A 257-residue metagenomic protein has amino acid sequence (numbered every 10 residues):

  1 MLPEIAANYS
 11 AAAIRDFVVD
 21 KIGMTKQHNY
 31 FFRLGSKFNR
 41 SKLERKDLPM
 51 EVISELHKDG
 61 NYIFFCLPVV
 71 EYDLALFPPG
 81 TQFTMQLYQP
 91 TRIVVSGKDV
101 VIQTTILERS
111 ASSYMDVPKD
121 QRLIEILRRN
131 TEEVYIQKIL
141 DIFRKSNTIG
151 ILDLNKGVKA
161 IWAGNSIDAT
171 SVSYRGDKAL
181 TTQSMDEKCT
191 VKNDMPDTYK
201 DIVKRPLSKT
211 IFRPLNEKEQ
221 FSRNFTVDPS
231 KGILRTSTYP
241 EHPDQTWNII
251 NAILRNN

Functional and structural regions predicted by a protein language model:
M1-R92, E108-M115, Q137-V191, D244-N257: Intrinsically disordered, low-complexity polar/charged tails and linkers
K58, V94-G97, V227: Generic beta-strand structural signal
M85, D116, Q121, S222-S230: Surface-exposed flexible segments
Q86-Y88, V95-G97, P206: Short, well-ordered loop/turn elements at secondary-structure boundaries
T105-T131, T246: Charge-rich, low-aromatic oligomerization/scaffolding segments with amphipathic character
L123-K145: An exposed, glycine/acidic-rich loop-and-rim segment of catalytic or binding clefts
A169-N257: A eukaryote-biased signal for long
